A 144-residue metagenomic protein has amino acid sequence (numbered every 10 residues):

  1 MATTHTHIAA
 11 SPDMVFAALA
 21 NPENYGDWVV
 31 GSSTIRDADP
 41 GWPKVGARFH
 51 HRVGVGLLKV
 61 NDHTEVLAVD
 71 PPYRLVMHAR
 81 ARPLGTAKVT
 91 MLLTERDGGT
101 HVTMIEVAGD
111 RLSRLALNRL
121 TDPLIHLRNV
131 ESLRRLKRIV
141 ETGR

Functional and structural regions predicted by a protein language model:
M1-H5, R48, N61, R74 (+2 more regions): Intrinsic-disorder/low-complexity, polar/charged segments enriched in Ser/Thr/Lys/Arg/Asp/Glu/Gln
M1-K44, E141-R144: Hydrophobic ligand-binding cavity/cleft-lining segments
T6, V53, D62-A68, A79 (+1 more regions): Hydrophobic/aromatic beta-strand elements that line small-molecule binding cavities or substrate pockets in beta-rich
P12-D13, P40-P43, L67-P72, L92-H101 (+1 more regions): A short, structured loop/turn motif at beta-sheet edges
R48-G54, L75-R82: Short beta-strand segments that buttress and anchor functional surface loops
V55-V60, D110-S113: Short, cysteine-centered beta-strand-loop-beta hairpins and adjacent loop/turn segments enriched in charged/polar
H78-E131: Beta-strand/loop substructures that line and gate deep hydrophobic ligand-binding cavities in soluble
I125, N129, L133, K137-R144: Short amphipathic alpha-helical signal-transduction/dimerization elements
